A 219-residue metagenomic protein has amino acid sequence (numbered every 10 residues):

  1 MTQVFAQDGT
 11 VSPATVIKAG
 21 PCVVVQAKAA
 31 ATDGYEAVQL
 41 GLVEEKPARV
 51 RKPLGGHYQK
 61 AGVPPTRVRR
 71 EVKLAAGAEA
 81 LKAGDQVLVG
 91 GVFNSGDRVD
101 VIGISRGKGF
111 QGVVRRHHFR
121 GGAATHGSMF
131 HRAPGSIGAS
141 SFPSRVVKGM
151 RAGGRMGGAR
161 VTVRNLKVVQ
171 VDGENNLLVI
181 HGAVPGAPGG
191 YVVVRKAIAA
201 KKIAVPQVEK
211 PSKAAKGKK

Functional and structural regions predicted by a protein language model:
M1-K219: Extended basic (Lys/Arg/His-rich) segments that typically form rRNA-contacting surfaces in ribosomal proteins
